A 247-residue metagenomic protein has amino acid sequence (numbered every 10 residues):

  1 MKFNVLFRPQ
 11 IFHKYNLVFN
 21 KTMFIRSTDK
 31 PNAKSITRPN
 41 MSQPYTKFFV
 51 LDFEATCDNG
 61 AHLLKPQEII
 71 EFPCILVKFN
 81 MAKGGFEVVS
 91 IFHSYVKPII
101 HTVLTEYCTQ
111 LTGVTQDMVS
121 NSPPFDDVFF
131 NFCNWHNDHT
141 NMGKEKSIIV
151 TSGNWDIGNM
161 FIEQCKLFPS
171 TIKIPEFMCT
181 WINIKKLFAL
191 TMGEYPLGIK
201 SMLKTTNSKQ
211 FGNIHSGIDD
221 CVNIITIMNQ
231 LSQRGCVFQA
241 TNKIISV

Functional and structural regions predicted by a protein language model:
M1-K2, F24: Context-dependent free N-terminus signature
F3, T46, Q67-I69, L76-T112 (+1 more regions): Metal-dependent phosphoesterase core characteristic of DEDDh/y 3'-5' exonuclease domains
R8, F12-G85: Entry/capping segment at the start of metal-dependent catalytic domains with acidic active-site entry clusters
G60-H62, N121, T191, M228: Short, function-defining helix-loop hinge/capping sites that tune catalysis or transport
V114-V119: Short glycine/proline- and acidic residue-enriched helix-loop micro-motifs that form flexible lids or anion-recognition
N121-F132: Glycine-rich, highly charged phosphate/nucleotide-binding loops
